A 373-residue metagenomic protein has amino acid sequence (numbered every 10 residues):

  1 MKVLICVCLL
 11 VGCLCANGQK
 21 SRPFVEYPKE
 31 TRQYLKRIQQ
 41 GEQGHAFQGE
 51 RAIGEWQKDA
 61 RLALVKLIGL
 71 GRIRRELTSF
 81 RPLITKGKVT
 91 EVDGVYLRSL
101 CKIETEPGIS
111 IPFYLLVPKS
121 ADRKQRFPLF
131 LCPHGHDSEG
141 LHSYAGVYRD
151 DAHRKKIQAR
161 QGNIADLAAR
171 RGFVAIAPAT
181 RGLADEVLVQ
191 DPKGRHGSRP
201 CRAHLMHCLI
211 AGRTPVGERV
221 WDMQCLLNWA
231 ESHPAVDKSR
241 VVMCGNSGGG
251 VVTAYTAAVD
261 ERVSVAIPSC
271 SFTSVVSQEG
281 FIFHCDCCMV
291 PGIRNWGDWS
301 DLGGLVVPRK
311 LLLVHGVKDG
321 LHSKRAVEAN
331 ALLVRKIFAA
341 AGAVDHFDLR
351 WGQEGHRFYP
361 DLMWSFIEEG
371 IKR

Functional and structural regions predicted by a protein language model:
Q19-L67: N-terminal pre-domain segments of enzymes
R72-Q125: N-terminal cap/lid segment of alpha/beta-hydrolase-fold proteins
Q125, L131-Q224, N228, S277-I282: Cap/lid segment of the alpha/beta-hydrolase catalytic domain
A203-A211, C225, V263-G304, P308 (+2 more regions): Mobile cap/lid helix-loop segments that gate and shape the active-site cleft of serine hydrolases
V236-S247: Alpha/beta-hydrolase fold nucleophile elbow
G245-Y255: Glycine-rich nucleophile elbow surrounding the catalytic serine of serine-hydrolase chemistry
V306, L313-H315: Short beta-strand/loop motif that positions the catalytic acidic residue of the alpha/beta-hydrolase fold
L332-R373: C-terminal catalytic histidine-bearing segment of alpha/beta-hydrolase fold enzymes
